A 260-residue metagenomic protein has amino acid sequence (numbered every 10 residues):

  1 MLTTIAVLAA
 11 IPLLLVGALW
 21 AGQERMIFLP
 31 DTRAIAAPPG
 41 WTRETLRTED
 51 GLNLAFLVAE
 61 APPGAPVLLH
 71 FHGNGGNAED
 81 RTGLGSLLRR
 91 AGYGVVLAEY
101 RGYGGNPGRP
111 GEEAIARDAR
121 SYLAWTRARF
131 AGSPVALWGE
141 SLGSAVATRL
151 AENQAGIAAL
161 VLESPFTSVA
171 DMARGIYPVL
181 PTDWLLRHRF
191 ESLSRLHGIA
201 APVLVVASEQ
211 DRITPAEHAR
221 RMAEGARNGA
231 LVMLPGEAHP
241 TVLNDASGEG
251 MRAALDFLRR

Functional and structural regions predicted by a protein language model:
T4-T48, A55-L57: An N-terminal hydrophobic leader/cap segment in hydrolases
E49-A128, S133, E140, A151: Membrane-embedded segments
L84, S192, A201, P215-E224: Short alpha-helix in the alpha/beta-hydrolase fold that links the catalytic acid
S144-G198: Hydrolase active-site cap/lid region
I199-A200, V205-A207, D211: Short beta-strand/loop motif that positions the catalytic acidic residue of the alpha/beta-hydrolase fold
E209-T214, H239-T241: Acidic catalytic loop of the alpha/beta-hydrolase fold
E237-G248: Catalytic histidine-centered segment of alpha/beta-hydrolase-like enzymes
A246-R260: Catalytic active-site module of serine/aspartate enzymes centered on a nucleophile-bearing elbow/loop
